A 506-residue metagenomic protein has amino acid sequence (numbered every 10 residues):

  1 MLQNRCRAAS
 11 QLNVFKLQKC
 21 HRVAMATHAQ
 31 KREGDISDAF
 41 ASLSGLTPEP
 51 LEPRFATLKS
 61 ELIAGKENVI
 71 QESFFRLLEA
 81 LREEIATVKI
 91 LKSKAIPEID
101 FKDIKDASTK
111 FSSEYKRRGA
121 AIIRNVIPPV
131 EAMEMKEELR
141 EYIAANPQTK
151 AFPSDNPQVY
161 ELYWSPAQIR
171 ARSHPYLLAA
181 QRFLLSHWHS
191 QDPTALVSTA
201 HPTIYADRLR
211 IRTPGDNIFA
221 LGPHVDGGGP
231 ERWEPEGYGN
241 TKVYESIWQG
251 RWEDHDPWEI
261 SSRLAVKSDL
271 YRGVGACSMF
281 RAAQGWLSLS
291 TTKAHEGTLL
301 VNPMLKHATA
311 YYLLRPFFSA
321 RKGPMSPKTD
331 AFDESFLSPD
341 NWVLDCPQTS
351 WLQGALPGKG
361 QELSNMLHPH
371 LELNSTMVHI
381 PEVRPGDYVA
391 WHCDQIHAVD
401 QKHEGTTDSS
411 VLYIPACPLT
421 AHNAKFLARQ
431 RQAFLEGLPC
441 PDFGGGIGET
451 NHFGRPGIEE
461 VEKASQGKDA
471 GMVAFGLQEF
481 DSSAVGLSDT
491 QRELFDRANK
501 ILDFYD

Functional and structural regions predicted by a protein language model:
L2-R117, A470-D506: Fe(II)/2-oxoglutarate
H21, H224, G229, H392 (+1 more regions): Histidine-centered active-site/metal-ligand motif
A29, K110, Y115-R118, I127-N365 (+5 more regions): Non-heme Fe(II) oxygenase catalytic core, chiefly the N-lobe of the double-stranded beta-helix
S37, H397, P418-T420: Feature marks short, surface-exposed loop/turn motifs that line or immediately flank catalytic pockets and channel
H370-E372: A general structural motif
V383-H397, A416: Conserved metal-binding segment of the jelly-roll/cupin
T406-D408, Y413-D506: TerminUS-proximal long segments
